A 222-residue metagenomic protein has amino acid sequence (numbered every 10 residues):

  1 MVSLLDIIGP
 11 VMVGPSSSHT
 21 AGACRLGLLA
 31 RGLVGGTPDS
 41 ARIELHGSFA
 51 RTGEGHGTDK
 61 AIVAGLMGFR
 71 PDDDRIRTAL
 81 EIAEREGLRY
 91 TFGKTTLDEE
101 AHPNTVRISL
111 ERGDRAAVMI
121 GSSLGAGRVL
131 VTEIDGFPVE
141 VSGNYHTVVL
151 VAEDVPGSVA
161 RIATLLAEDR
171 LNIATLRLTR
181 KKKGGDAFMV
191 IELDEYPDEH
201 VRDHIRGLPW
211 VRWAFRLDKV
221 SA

Functional and structural regions predicted by a protein language model:
M1-V11, A41-I43: Short, hydrophobic/aliphatic alpha-helical segments
G9-G27: Conserved phosphate/anionic-ligand binding catalytic regions in large, soluble enzymes, centered on
G22-L26, T58, S158: Catalytic-loop motifs flanking and including active-site residues across diverse enzymes
G27-L33: Histidine-anchored nucleotide/phosphate-binding helix
L33-R42: Non-transmembrane, aqueous-exposed alpha-helical and coiled segments at domain scale
R42, H46-R85: A structural-propensity feature for long, helix-poor, extended segments
M67-G113, S123: Contiguous domain-boundary segments centered on the initiation and propagation of an alpha-helix
Y90-F92, M119-A222: A conserved regulatory-domain signal marking ACT and ACT-like small-molecule sensing domains and adjacent regulatory
